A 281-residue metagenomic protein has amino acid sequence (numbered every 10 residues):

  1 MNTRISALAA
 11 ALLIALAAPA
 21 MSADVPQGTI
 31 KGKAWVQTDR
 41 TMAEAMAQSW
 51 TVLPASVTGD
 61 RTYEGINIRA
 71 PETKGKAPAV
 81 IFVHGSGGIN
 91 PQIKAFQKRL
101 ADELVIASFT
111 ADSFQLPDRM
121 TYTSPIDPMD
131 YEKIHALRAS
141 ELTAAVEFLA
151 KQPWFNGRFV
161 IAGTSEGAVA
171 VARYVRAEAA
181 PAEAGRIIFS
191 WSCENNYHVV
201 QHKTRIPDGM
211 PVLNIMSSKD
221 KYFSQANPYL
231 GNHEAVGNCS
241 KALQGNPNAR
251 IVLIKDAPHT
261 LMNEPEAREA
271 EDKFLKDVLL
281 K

Functional and structural regions predicted by a protein language model:
M1-L8: Bacterial N-terminal signal peptides that target proteins for export
A9-A17: Bacterial N-terminal signal peptides
A20-A23: Boundary at the C-terminal end of the N-terminal hydrophobic targeting segment
A45-W154: Serine-hydrolase catalytic machinery in alpha/beta-hydrolase-like enzymes
G87, S113-P117, C193, D220 (+1 more regions): Alpha/beta-hydrolase active-site loop signature
A145-I206: Primarily recognizes the serine-hydrolase "nucleophile elbow" in alpha/beta-hydrolase and SGNH/GDSL folds
G185-L253: The feature captures the conserved acid-bearing segment of alpha/beta-hydrolase catalytic domains
Q244-K281: C-terminal catalytic histidine-bearing segment of alpha/beta-hydrolase fold enzymes
